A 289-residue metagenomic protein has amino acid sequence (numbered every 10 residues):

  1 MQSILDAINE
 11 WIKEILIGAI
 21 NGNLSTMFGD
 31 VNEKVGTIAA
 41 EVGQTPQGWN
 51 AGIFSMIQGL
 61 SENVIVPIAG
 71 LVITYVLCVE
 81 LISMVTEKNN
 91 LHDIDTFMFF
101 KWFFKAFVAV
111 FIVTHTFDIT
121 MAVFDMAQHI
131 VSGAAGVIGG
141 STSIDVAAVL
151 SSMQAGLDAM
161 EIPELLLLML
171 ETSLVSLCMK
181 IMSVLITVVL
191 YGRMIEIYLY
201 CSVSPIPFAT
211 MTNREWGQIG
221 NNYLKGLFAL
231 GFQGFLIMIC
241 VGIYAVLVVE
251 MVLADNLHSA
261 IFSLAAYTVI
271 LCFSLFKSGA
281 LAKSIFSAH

Functional and structural regions predicted by a protein language model:
M1-V72: Binding/recognition "hotspot" determinant
N9-I20, I94-I112, T116, G220-A229: Alpha-helical transmembrane segments and their helix-start/interface "positive-inside/aromatic belt" motifs in integral
I12, L16, I20, L24 (+3 more regions): Non-cytosolic segments of integral membrane proteins
V35-I65, V85, N89, V113-I144: Internal transmembrane helix-loop-helix hairpins in multi-pass membrane proteins, together with their boundary/packing
L60-V64, D95-F99, F103, L165 (+8 more regions): Hydrophobic, aromatic-rich alpha-helical transmembrane segments and their membrane-interface anchor motifs
G70, T74-T86, I237-V252: Juxtamembrane "helix exit" motif at the C-terminal ends of alpha-helical transmembrane segments in multi-pass membrane
V72-V110, V203-G217: Hydrophobic transmembrane alpha-helix segments characteristic of membrane transport and insertion machinery
F208-K225, V252-A254, K283-S287: Alpha-helical transmembrane segments
